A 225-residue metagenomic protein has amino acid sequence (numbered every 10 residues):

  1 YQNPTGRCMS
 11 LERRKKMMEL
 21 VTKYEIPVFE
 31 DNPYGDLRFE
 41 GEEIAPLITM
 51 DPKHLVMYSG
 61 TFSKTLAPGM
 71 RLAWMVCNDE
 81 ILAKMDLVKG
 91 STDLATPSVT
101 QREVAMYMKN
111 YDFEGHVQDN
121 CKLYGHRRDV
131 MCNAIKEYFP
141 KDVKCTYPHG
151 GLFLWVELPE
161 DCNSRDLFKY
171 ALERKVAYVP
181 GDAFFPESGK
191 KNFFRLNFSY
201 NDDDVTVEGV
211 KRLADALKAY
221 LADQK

Functional and structural regions predicted by a protein language model:
Y1-K225: PLP-dependent class I/II
